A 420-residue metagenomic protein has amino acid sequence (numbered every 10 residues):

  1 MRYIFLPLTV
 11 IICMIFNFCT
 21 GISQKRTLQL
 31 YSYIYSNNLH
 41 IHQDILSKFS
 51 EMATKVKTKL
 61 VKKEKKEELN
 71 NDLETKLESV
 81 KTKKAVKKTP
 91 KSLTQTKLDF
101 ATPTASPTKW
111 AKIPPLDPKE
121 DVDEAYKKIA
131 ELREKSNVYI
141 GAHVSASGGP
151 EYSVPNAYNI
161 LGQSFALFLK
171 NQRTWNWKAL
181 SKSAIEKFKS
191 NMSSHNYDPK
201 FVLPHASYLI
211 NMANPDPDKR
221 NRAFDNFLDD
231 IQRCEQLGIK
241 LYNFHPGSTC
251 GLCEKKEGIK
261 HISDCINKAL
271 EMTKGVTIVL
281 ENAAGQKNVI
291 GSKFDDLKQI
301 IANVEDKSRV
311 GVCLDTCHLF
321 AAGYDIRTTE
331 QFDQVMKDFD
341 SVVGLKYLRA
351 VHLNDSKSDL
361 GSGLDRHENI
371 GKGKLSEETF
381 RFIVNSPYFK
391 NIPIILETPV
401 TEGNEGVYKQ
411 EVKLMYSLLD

Functional and structural regions predicted by a protein language model:
H40-H42, L46-P204, N214-Q232: N-terminal pre-domain/capping segments
T54-K55, K88, P107, P115-K127 (+1 more regions): Histidine-acidic metal/acid-base catalytic patches
K135-I140, G162-Q163, Y197-F201, G238-K240 (+4 more regions): Short, well-ordered coil/turn segments that N-cap beta-strands
H143-S147, K170-Q172, S207-L209, G247-T249 (+4 more regions): Active-site beta-loop-alpha junctions enriched in small/polar residues
E151-N159, S181-Y197, L228-R233, C265-A269 (+2 more regions): Short amphipathic alpha-helices and their capping/turn segments at secondary-structure boundaries
A157, H205, C234, I278 (+3 more regions): Conserved, mostly hydrophobic/aromatic
N176-A184, N214-N226, C253-H261, N288-D296 (+3 more regions): Alpha-helix N-cap and loop-to-helix initiation/capping positions
M212-G311: Active-site acidic/histidine proton-transfer and metal-coordination neighborhood in alpha/beta enzyme cores
